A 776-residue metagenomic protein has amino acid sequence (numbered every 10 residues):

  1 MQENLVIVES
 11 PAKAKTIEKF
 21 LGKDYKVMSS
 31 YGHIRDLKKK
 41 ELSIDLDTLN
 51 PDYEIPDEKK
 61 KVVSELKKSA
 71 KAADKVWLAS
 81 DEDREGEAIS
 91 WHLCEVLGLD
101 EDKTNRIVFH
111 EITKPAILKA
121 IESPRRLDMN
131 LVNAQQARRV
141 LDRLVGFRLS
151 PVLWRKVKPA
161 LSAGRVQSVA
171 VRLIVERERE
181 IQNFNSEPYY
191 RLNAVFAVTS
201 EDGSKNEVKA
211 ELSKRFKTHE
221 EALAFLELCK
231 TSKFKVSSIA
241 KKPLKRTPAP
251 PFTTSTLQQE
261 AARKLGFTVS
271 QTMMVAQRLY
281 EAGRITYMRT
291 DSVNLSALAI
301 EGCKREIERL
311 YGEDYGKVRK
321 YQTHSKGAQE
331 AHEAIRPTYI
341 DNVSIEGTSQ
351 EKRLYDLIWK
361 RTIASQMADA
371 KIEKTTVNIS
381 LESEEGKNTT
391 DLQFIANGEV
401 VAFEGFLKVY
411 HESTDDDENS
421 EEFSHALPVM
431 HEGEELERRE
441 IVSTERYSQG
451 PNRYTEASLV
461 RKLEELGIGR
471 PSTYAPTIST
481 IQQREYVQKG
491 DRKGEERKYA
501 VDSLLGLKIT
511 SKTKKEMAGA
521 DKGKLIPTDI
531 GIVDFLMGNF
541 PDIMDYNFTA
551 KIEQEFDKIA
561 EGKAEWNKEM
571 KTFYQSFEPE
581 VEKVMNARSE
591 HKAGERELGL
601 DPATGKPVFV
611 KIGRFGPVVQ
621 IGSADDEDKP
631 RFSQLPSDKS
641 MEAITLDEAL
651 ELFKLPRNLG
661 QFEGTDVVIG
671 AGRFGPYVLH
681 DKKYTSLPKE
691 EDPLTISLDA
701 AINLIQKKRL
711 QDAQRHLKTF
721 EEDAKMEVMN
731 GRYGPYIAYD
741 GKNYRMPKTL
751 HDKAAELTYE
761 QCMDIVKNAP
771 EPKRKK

Functional and structural regions predicted by a protein language model:
M1-R139, R148, G312, R319 (+2 more regions): Intrinsically disordered, low-complexity regulatory segments
Q2-L5, T16, Y25, S150 (+3 more regions): Basic, low-complexity terminal or inter-domain segments flanking catalytic cores
D52-Y53, S80-E82, L99-N105, P124-V132 (+6 more regions): Short, polar/flexible loop-turn hinges at active-site or ligand-entry regions and domain interfaces
I112-A194, K241-K245: C-terminal or mid-to-C-terminal helical accessory/interaction module adjacent to the motor/catalytic core
F216-F252, H431-E437, T444, N547 (+1 more regions): Metal- or metallocofactor-binding catalytic centers and their adjacent structured scaffolds across diverse enzyme
V236-A240, T247-A261, T286-T290, G450-K462 (+1 more regions): Short acidic, hydrophobic short linear motifs in intrinsically disordered regions
Q258-E260, K264-Q271: A conserved hydrophobic secondary-structure block that centers on an alpha-helix together with its immediately flanking
